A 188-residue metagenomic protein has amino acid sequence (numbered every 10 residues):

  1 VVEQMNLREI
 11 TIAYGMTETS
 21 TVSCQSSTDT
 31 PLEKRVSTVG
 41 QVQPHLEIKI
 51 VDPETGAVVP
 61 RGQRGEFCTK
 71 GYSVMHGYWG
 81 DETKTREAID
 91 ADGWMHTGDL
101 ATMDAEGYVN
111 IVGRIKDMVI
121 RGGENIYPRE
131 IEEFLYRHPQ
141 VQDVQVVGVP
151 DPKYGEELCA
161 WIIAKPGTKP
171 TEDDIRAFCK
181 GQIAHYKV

Functional and structural regions predicted by a protein language model:
V1-R35, E47: Gly/Ser/Thr-rich phosphate-binding loop
L7, Q43-H45, V141: Core-facing hydrophobic residues within beta-strands of well-ordered domains
G15, G40, D99, G123: Active-site glycine-centered loops adjacent to acidic/histidine catalytic or metal-binding residues that shape
Q41-H45, A57-A88, E124-I126: Conserved ATP/PPi-binding loop(s) of AMP-dependent carboxylate-activating enzymes
K49-C68, E87, M103-E106, T168-E172: Conserved beta-loop-beta connector loops within the AMP-binding
G71, H76-G77, K84, L100-K187: AMP-binding/adenylate-forming catalytic core of the ANL superfamily
